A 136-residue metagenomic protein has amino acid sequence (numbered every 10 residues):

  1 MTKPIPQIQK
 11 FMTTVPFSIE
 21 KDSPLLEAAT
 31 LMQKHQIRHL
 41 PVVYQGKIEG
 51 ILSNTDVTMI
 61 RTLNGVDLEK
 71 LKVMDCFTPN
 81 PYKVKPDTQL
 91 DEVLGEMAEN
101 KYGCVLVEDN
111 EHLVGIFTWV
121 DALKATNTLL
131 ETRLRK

Functional and structural regions predicted by a protein language model:
M1-V15, S53-K83, D87-A98, I116-K136: Tandem CBS (Bateman) regulatory domains
S18-Q36, V43, K83-K101, V107-D109 (+1 more regions): The conserved cystathionine-beta-synthase
L26, G46, D75-C76, E111 (+1 more regions): Residue-level signal for alpha-helical context at structural boundaries
P41, G50, L106: Conserved catalytic/dimer-interface elements of ABC ATPase nucleotide-binding domains
K47-G50, V114-G115: Glycine-rich phosphate/pyrophosphate-binding loop shared by adenosine-nucleotide-utilizing enzymes
T55, G103-C104: Short, cationic motifs built from Arg/Lys/His that form the positively charged side of catalytic pockets
